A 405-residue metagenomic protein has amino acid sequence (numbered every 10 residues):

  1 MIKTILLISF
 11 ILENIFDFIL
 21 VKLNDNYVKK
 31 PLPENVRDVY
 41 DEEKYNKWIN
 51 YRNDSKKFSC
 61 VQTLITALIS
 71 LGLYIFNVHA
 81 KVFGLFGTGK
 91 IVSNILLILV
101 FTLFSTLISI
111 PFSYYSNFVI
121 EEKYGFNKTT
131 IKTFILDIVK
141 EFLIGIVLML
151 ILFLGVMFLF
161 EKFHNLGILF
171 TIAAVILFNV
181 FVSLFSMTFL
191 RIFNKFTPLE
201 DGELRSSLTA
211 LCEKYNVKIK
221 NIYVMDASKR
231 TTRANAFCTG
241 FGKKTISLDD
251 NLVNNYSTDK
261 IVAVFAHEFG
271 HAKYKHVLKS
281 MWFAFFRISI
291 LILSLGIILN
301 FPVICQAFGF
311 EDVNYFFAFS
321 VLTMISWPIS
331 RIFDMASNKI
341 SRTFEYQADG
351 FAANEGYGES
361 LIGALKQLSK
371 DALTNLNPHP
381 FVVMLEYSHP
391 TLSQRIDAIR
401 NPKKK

Functional and structural regions predicted by a protein language model:
K3-V313, P328, I332-K405: Polar-ligand-bearing catalytic/cofactor-coordination segments of membrane-embedded or membrane-tethered inner-membrane
N314-S320: Loop-to-helix entry region at the N-terminal start of transmembrane alpha-helices in multi-pass membrane transporters
V321-I325: Alpha-helical transmembrane segments
